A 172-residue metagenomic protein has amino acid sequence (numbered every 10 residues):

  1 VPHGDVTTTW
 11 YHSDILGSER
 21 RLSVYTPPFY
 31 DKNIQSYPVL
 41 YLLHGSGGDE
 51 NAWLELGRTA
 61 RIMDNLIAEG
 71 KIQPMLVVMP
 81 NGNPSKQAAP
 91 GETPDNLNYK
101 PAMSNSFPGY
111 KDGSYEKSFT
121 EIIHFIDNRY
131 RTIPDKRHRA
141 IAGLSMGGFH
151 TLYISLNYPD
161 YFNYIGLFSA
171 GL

Functional and structural regions predicted by a protein language model:
V1-L172: Non-catalytic cap/lid and distal C-terminal segments of serine-dependent acyl enzymes
